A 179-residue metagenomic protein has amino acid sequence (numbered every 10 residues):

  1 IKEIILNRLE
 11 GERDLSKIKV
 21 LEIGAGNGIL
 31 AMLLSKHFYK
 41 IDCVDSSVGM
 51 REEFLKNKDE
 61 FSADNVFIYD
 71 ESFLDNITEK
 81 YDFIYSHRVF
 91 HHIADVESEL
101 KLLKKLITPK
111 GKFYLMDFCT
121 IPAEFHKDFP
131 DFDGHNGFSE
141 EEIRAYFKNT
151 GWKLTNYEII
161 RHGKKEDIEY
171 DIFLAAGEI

Functional and structural regions predicted by a protein language model:
I1-K17: Conserved alpha-helix/loop element of class I SAM-dependent methyltransferases that forms part of the SAM/SAH-binding
L21-L74: Class I SAM-dependent methyltransferase SAM/SAH-binding core
D75-E79: Short conserved loop adjoining the S-adenosyl-L-methionine
Y85: A conserved beta-strand element that flanks and buttresses the S-adenosyl-L-methionine
R88-V89: Short catalytic micro-motifs in class I SAM-dependent methyltransferases
S98-P109: A short glycine-rich, Lys/Arg-flanked "PGG" loop and its adjoining helix->strand segment in the class I
Y114-E169: C-terminal alpha-helical "lid/dimerization" subdomain adjacent to the S-adenosyl-L-methionine
A175-I179: C-terminal lobe and adjacent flexible extensions of AdoMet/dcAdoMet transferase-like proteins
